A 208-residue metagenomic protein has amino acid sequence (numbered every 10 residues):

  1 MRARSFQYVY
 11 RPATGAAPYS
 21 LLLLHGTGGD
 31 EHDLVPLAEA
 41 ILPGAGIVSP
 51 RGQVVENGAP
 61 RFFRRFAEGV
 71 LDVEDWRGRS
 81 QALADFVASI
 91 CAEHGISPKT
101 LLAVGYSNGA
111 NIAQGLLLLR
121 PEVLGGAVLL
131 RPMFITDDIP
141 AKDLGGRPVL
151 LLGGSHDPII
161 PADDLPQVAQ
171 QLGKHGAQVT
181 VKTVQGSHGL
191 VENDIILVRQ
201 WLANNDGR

Functional and structural regions predicted by a protein language model:
R2-K99: Serine-hydrolase catalytic machinery in alpha/beta-hydrolase-like enzymes
T27, P166-R208: C-terminal catalytic histidine-bearing segment of alpha/beta-hydrolase fold enzymes
P36, G115-L119: Active-site signature of alpha/beta-hydrolase-fold catalytic machinery across serine- and Asp/Cys-nucleophile hydrolases
P36-L37, P161-Q171: Short alpha-helix in the alpha/beta-hydrolase fold that links the catalytic acid
V104-G109, A113: Gly/Ala-rich beta-loop-alpha elbow adjacent to hydrolase catalytic centers
I112-L116, D138: Hydrolases whose catalytic domains are alpha/beta-hydrolase-1, hotdog thioesterase, or metallo-beta-lactamase-like
E122-F134: A conserved short beta-strand
L150-G153, D157: Short beta-strand/loop motif that positions the catalytic acidic residue of the alpha/beta-hydrolase fold
